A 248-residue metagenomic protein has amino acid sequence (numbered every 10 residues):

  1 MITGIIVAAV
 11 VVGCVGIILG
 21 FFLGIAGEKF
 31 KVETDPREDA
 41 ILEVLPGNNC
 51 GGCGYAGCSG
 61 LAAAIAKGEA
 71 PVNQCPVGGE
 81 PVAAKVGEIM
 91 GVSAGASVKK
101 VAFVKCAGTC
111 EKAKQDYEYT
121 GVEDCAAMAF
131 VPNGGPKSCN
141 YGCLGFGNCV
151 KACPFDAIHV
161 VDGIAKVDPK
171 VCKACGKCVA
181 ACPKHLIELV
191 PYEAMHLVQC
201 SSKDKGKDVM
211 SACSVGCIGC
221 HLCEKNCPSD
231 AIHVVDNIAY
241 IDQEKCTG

Functional and structural regions predicted by a protein language model:
T3-N226: Ferredoxin-type iron-sulfur electron-transfer modules and their immediate structural context
A165-D168, I238-D242: A generic structural motif
L222, P228, I232-V234, Y240: Strongly charged, low-complexity linkers/loops
